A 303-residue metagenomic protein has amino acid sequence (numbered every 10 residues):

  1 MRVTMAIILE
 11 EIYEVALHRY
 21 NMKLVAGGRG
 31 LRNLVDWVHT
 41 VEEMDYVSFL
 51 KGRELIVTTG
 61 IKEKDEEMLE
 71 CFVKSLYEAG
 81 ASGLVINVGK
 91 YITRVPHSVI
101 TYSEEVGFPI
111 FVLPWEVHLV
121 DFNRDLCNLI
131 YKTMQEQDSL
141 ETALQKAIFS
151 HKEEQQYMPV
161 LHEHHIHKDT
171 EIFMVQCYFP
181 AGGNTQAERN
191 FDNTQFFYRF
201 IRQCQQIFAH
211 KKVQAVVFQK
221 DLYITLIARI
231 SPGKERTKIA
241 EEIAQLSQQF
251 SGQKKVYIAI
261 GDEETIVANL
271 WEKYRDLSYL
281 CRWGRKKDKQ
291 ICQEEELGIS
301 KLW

Functional and structural regions predicted by a protein language model:
M1-I172, T185-D221, T225-I227, S231-I260 (+2 more regions): Alpha-helical/coil-rich non-catalytic "connector" segments in signaling and regulatory proteins
C177-F179: Flexible glycine-/small-residue-rich
A259-E264, E272-K287: Cyclic nucleotide signaling catalytic output domains
